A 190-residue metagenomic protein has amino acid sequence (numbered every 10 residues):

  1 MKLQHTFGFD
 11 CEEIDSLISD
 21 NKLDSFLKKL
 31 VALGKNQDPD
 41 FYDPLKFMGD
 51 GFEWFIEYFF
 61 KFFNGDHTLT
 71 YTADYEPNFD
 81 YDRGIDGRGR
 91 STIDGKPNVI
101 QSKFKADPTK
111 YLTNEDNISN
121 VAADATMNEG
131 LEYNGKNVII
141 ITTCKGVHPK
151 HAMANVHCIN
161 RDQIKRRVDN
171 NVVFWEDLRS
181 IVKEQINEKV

Functional and structural regions predicted by a protein language model:
M1-V190: Mixed-charge (Asp/Glu-Lys/Arg
